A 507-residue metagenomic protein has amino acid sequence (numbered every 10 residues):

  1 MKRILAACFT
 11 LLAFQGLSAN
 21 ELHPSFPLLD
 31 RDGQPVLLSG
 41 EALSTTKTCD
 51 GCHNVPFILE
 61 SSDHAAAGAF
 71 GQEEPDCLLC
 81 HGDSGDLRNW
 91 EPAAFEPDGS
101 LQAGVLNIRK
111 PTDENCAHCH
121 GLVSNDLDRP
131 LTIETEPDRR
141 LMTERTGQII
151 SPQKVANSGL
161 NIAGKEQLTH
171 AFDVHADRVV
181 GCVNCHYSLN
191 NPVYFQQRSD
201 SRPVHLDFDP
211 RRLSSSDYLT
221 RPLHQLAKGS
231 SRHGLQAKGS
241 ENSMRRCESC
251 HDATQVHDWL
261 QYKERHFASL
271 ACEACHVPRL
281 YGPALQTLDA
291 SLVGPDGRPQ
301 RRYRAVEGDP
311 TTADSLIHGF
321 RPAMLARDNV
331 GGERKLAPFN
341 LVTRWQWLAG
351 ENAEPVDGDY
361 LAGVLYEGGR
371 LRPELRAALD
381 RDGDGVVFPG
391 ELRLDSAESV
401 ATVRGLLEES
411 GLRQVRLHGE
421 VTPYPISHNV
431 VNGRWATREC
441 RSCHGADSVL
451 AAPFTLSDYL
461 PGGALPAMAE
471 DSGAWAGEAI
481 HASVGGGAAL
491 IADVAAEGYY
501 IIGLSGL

Functional and structural regions predicted by a protein language model:
M1-K2, A19: Initiator methionine at the very start of the polypeptide chain
K2-T10: Sec-dependent signal peptide recognition, specifically the positively charged N-region followed immediately by
F9-S18: Hydrophobic h-region of N-terminal signal peptides that target proteins for export in Gram-negative bacteria
N20-L507: C-type cytochrome heme-c attachment and multiheme electron-transfer modules
